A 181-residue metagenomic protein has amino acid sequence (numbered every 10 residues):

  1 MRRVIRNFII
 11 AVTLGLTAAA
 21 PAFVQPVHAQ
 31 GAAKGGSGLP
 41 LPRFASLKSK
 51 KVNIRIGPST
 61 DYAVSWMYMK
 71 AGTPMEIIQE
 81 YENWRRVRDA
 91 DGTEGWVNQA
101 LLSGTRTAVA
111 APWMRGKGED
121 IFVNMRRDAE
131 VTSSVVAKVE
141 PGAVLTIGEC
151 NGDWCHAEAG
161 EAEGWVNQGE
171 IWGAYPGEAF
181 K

Functional and structural regions predicted by a protein language model:
M1-I5: N-terminal secretory signal peptides that target proteins for export/translocation
I9-A20: Bacterial N-terminal signal peptides
V27-I56, M67-A71, I78-Y81, R88-A90 (+5 more regions): SH3-family beta-barrel domains
T60-S65: Alpha-helical, heptad-rich or low-complexity scaffold/stalk segments that mediate oligomerization or tethering
